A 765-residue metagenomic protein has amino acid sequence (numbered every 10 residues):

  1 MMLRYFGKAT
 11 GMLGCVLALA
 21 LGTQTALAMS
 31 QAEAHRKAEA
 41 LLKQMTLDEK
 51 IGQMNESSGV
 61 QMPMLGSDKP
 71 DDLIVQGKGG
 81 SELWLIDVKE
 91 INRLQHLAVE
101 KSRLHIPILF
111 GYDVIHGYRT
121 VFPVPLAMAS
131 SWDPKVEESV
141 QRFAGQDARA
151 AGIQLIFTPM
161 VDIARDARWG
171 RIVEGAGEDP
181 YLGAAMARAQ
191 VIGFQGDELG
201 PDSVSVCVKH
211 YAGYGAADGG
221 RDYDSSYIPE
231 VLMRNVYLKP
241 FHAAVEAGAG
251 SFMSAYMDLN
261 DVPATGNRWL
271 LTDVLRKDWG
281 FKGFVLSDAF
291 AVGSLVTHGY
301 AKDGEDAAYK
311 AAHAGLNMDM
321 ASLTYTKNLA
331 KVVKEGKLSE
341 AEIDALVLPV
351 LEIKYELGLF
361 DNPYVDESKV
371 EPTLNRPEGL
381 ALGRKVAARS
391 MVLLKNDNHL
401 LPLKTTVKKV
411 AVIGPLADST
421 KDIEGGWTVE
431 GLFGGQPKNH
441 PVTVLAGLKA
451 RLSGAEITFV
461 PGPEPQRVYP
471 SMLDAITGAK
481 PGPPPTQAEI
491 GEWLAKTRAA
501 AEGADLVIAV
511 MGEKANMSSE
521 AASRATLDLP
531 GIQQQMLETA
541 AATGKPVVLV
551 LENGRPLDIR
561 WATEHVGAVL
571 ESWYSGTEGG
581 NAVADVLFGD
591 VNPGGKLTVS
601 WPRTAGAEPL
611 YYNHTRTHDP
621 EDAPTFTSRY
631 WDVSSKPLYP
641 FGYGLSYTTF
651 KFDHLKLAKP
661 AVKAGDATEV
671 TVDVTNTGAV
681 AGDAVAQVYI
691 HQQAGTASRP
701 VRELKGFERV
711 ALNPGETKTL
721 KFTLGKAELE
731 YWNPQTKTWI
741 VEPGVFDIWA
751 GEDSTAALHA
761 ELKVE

Functional and structural regions predicted by a protein language model:
M1-L13: Bacterial N-terminal signal peptides that target proteins for export
G11-G22: Bacterial N-terminal signal peptides
Q24-A26: Gly/Ser/Thr/Pro-rich low-complexity, intrinsically disordered segments
A28-K726, E730-Y731, I740-S754: Glycoside hydrolase catalytic-domain context in secreted enzymes
K737: Extracellular/periplasmic metallocenter environments
A756-E765: Short beta-strand elements
